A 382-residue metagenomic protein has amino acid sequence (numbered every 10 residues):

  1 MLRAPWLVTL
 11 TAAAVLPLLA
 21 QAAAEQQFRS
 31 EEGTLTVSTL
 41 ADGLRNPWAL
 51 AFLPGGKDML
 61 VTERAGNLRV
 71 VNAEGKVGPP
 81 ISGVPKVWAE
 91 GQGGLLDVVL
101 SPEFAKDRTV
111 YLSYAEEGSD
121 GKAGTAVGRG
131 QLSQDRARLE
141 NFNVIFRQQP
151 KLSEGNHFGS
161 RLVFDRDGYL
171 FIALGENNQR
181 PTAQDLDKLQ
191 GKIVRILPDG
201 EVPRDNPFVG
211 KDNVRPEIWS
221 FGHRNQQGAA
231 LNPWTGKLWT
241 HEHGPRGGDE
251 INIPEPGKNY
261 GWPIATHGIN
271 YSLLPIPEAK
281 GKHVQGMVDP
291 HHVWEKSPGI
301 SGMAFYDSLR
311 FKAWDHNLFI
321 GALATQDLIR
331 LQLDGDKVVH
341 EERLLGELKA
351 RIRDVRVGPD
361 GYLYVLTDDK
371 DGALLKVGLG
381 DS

Functional and structural regions predicted by a protein language model:
M1-A4: Positively charged n-region of N-terminal signal peptides that target proteins for export
V8-L18: Bacterial N-terminal signal peptides
A22-R180, G228-L231, G236-G244, K296-D334 (+1 more regions): Acidic, Gly/Ser/Thr-rich repeat motifs that build Ca2+-stabilized beta-propeller blades
A22-T36, A137-L139, E201-K211, H267-G286 (+1 more regions): Blade/loop signatures of beta-propeller domains
S38-T39, G78-P85, R138-R147, G200-F208 (+2 more regions): Beta-propeller fold detector
T125-D135, L186-D199, P254-E255: Beta-propeller blade signature
V214-I253: Repeat-solenoid scaffold signature
H223, V338-P359: Conserved blade-ending motifs and adjacent loop-strand segments that build the rim/top face of beta-propeller domains
